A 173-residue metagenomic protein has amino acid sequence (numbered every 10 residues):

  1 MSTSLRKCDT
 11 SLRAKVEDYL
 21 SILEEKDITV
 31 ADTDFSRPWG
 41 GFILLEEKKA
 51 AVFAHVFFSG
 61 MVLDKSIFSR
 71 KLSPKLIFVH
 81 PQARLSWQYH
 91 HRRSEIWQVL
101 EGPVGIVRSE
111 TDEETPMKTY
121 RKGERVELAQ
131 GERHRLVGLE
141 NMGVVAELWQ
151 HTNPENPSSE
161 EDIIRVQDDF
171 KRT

Functional and structural regions predicted by a protein language model:
M1-K71, R172-T173: A short, N-terminal "cap"/entry segment at the start of jelly-roll beta-barrel domains of the cupin/DSBH fold
S2-S4, R135-T173: Double-stranded beta-helix
P74-F78, I96, M117, R125-E127: Conserved hydrophobic/aromatic beta-strand scaffold that supports enzyme active sites
K75, R84-W87: Short, charged beta-strand/loop "edge" motif centered at a coil->beta-strand transition that forms conserved
H80-P81, H91-T111: Glycine- and acidic-residue-biased ligand/ion/polar-headgroup-sensing regions
E110-H134: Short acidic-glycine-tyrosine-enriched beta hairpin
